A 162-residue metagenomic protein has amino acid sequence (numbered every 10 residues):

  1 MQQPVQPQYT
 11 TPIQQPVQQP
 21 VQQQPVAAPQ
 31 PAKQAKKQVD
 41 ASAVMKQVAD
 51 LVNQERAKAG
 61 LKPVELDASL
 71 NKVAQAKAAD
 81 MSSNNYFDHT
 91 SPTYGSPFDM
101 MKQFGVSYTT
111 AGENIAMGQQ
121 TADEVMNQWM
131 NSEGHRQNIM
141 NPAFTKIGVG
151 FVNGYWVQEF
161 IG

Functional and structural regions predicted by a protein language model:
M1-A68, K72, A76, F144-K146 (+1 more regions): N-terminal targeting leaders of exported, membrane, and organelle-targeted proteins
Q34-A35, N53, D80, Y108 (+2 more regions): Generic signal for short, ordered secondary-structure residues within or immediately flanking folded domains
A35-K36, A43-V44, G60, N85-H89 (+3 more regions): N-terminal start-of-chain detector that recognizes signal peptides and the immediate post-cleavage beginning
K62, F87, S107, H135-R136 (+1 more regions): A general structural signal for well-ordered secondary-structure junctions
V73-Q120, I139: Short, surface-exposed glycine/acidic/tryptophan-bearing loops
M117-G162: Disulfide-stabilized extracellular recognition modules
